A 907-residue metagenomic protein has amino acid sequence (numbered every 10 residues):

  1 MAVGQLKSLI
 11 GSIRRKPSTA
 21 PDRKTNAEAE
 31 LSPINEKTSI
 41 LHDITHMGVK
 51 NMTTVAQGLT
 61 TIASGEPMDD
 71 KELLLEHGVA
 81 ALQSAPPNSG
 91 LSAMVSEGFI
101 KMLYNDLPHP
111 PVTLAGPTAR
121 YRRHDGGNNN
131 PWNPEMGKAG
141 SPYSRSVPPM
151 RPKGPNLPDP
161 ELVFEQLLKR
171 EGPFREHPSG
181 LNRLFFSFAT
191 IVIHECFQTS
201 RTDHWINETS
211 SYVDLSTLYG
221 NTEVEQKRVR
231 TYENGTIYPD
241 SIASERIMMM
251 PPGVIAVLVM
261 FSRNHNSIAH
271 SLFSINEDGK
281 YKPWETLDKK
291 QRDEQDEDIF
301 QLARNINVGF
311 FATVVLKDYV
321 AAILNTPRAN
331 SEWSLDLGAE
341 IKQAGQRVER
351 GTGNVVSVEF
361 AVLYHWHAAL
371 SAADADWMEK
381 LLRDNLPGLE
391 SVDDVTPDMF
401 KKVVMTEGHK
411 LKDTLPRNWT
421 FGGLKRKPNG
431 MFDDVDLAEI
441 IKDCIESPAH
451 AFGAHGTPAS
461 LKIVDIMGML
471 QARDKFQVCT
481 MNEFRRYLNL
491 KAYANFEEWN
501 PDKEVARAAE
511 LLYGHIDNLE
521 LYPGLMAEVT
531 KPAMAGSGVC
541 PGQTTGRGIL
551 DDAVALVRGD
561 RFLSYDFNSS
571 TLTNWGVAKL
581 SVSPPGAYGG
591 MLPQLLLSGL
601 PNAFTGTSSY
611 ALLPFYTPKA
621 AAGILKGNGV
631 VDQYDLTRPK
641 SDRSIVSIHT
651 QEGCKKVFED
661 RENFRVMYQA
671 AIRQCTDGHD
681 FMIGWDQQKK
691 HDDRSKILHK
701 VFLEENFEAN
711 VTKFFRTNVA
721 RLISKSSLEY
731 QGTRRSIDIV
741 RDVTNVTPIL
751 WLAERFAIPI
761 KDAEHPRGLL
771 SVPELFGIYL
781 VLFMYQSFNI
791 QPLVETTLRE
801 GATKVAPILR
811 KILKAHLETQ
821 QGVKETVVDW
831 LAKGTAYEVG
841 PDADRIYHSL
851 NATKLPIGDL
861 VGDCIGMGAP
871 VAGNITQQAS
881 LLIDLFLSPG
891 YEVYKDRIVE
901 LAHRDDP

Functional and structural regions predicted by a protein language model:
M1-V254, V259, R263, A269-R643: Terminal regions of secretory-pathway proteins
Q198, I268, I275-D278, K317 (+6 more regions): Generic macromolecular interface patches on structured domains
K640-P907: Cytochrome P450
